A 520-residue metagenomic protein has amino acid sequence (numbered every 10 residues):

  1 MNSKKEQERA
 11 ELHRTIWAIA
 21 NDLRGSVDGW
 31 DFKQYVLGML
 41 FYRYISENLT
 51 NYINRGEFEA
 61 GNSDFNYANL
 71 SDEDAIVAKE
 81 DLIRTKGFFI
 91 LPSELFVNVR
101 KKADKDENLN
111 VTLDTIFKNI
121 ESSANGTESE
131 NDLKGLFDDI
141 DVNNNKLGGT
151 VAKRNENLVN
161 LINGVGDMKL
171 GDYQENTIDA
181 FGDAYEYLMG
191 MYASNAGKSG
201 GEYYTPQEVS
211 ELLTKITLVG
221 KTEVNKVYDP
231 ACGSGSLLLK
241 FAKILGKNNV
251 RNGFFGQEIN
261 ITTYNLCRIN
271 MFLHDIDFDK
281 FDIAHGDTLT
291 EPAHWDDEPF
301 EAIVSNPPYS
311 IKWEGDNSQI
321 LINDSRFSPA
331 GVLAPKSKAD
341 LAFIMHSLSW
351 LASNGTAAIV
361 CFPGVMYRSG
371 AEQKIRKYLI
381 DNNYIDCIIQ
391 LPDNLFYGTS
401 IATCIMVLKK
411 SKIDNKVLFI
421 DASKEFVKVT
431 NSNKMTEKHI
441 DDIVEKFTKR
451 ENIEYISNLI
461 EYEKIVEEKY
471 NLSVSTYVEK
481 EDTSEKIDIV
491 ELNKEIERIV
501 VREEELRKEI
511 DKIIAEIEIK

Functional and structural regions predicted by a protein language model:
M1-T217, K221, D279-T288, Q390-N394 (+3 more regions): Non-catalytic, mostly N-terminal accessory regions of nucleic-acid modification and defense proteins
N2-S3, Q7, E291, D297-K520: A conserved structural/catalytic subdomain of Rossmann-like adenosyl-cofactor enzymes
E11, T15, I259, A339: Soluble or luminal CAZymes and related metallo-dependent hydrolases
R24, L188, L218, L245-G246 (+5 more regions): Generic helix-packing signal
V36, F181, V224, R251 (+3 more regions): A structure-centric signal for secondary-structure junctions around beta-strands
S199-S305, S310-L321, R326-G331, L341-A342 (+2 more regions): Conserved S-adenosyl-L-methionine
